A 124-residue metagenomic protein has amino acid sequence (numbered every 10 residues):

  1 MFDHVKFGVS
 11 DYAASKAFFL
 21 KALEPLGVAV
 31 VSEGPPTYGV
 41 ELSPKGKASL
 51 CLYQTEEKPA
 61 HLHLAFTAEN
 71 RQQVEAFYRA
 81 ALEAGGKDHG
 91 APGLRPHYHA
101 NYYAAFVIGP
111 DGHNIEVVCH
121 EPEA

Functional and structural regions predicted by a protein language model:
M1, E57-A60, H99: Short glycine-enriched loop/turn motifs at secondary-structure junctions
M1-K16, L64, E121-A124: N-terminal beta-strand motif that seeds the catalytic metal site of vicinal oxygen chelate
F7-A48: Core segments of cupin and vicinal oxygen chelate
Y12-A13, F66-D111: Vicinal oxygen chelate
V40-Y78, E83: Long, continuous compositionally biased terminal/linker segments
H99-A100, F106, V117-A124: Short beta->alpha transition motifs characteristic of CBS
